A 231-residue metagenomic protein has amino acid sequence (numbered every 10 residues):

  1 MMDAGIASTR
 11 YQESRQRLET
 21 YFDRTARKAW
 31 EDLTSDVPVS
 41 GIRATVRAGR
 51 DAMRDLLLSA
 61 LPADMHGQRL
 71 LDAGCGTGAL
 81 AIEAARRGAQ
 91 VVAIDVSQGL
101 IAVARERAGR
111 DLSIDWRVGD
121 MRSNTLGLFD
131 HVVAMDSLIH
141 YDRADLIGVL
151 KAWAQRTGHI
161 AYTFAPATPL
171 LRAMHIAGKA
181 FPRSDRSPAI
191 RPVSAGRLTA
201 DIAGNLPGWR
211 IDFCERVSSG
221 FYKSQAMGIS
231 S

Functional and structural regions predicted by a protein language model:
M1-D36: N-terminal, positively charged/glycine-rich alpha-helical extensions of SAM-dependent methyltransferases
R47-H66: Conserved alpha-helix/loop element of class I SAM-dependent methyltransferases that forms part of the SAM/SAH-binding
L71-A73, A79-D120: Class I SAM-dependent methyltransferase SAM/SAH-binding core
V133: A conserved beta-strand element that flanks and buttresses the S-adenosyl-L-methionine
Y141-A152: A short, conserved alpha-helix within the catalytic core of class I
T157-A165: Conserved beta-strand signature within the Rossmann-like core of class I S-adenosyl-L-methionine
L171-P188: Short, glycine-/aromatic-enriched active-site segment of Class I SAM-dependent methyltransferases
A189-L206: Short alpha-helix
